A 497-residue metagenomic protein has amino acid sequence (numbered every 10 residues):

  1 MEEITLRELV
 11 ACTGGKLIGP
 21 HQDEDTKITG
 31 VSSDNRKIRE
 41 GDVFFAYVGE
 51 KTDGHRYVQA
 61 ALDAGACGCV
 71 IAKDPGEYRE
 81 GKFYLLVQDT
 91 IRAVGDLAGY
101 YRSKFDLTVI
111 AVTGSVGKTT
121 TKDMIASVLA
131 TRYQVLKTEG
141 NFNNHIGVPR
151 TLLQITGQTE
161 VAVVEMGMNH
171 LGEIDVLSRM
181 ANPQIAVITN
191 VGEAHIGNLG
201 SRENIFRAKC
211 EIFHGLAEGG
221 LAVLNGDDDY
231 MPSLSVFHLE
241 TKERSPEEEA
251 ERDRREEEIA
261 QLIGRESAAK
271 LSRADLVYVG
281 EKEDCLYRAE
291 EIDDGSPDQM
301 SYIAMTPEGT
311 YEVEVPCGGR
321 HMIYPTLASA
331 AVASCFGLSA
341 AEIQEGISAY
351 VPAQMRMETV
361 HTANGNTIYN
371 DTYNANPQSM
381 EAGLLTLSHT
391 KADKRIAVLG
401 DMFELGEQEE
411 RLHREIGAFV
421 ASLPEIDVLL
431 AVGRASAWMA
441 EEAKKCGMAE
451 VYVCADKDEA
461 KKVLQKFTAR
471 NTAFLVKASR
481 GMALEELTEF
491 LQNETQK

Functional and structural regions predicted by a protein language model:
M1-D96, E243-E257, R288, G318 (+2 more regions): N-terminal leader/targeting and accessory segments in enzymes
M1-L17, V43, Q184, N198 (+6 more regions): ATP-dependent carboxylate-amine ligase
E8-A11, A93-G226, Y230-H238, K242-S272 (+4 more regions): Phosphate-binding loop of NTP-binding sites
I38-R39, K73-K82, M231-H238, W438-K445: Short loop/helix-cap segments at secondary-structure boundaries that form the rim of catalytic
V58, L62-D63, S178-R179, S388 (+1 more regions): Non-catalytic positions within long, well-ordered alpha-helices that form the structural scaffold/packing of enzyme
A64-C67, G81-K82, L216-L221, L271-D275 (+2 more regions): A short helix->loop->beta-strand "cap" motif at the edges of active sites that frequently abuts
V70-E77, G226-D229, E281-K282, G433-A437 (+1 more regions): Short, polar loop motifs at secondary-structure junctions
T121-A126, D293-Y311, T359-V360: Acidic-glycine-rich active-site phosphate/pyrophosphate-binding loop
